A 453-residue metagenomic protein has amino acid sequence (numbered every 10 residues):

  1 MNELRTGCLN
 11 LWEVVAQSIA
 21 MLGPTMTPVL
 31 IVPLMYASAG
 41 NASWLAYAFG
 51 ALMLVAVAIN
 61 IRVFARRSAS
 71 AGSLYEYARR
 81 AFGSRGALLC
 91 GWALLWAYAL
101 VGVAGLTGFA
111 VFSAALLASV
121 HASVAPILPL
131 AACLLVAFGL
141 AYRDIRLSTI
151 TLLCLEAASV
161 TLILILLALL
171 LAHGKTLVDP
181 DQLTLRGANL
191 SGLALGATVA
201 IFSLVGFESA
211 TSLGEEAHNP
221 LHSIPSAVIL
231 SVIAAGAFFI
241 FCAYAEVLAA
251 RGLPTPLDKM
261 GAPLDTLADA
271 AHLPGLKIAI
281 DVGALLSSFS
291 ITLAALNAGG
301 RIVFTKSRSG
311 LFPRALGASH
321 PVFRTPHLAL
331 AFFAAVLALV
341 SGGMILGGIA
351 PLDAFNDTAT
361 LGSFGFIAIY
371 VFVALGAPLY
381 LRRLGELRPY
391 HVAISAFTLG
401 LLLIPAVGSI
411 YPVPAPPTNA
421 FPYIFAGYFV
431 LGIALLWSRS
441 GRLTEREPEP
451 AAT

Functional and structural regions predicted by a protein language model:
M1-A42, L54-V55, I59, P180-D181 (+2 more regions): Membrane-interface "cap" regions at the ends of multi-pass membrane proteins
M1-L9, A374-I394, A415-T453: Terminal cytosolic tails of multi-pass membrane transporters, especially the segment immediately following the final
L4-R5, S43-W44, V120-L128, I150-D281 (+1 more regions): Helix-loop-helix junctions that connect adjacent transmembrane segments in multi-pass membrane transporters
R5, T151, L155, G187 (+3 more regions): C-terminal membrane-solvent junction of multi-pass transporters and transport-like membrane proteins
P24-H121, S231-A234, I240, A420-I433: Extracellular loop-to-transmembrane helix junctions
F49, L116-I145, T161-L167, F333-A335 (+1 more regions): Transmembrane alpha-helical segments of multi-pass small-molecule transport proteins
S70, A93-G108, L204, E208-A217 (+2 more regions): Membrane-helix boundary/coupling elements in multi-pass transport proteins
E76-A78, G83, A115-S119, L230-A295 (+1 more regions): TM-loop-TM module centered on a large, flexible mid-protein loop between adjacent transmembrane helices in multi-pass
